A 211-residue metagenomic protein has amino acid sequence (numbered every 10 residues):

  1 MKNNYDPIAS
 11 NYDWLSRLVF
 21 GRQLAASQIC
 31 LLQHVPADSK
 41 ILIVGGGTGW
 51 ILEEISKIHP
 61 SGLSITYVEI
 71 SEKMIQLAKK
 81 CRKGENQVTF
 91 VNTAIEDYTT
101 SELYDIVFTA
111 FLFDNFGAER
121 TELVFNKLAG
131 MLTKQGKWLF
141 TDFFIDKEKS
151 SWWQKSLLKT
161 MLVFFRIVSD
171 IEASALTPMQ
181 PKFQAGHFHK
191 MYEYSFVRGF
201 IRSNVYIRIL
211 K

Functional and structural regions predicted by a protein language model:
M1-Q23: Class I SAM-dependent methyltransferase Rossmann-like catalytic core, especially the SAM/SAH-binding loop
G21-D38: Conserved alpha-helix/loop element of class I SAM-dependent methyltransferases that forms part of the SAM/SAH-binding
L42-D97: Class I SAM-dependent methyltransferase SAM/SAH-binding core
F108: A conserved beta-strand element that flanks and buttresses the S-adenosyl-L-methionine
F111-D114: Short catalytic micro-motifs in class I SAM-dependent methyltransferases
E122-K134: A short glycine-rich, Lys/Arg-flanked "PGG" loop and its adjoining helix->strand segment in the class I
T141-G186, E193-Y194: C-terminal alpha-helical "lid/dimerization" subdomain adjacent to the S-adenosyl-L-methionine
G186-F188, E193-K211: Core SAM-dependent methyltransferase catalytic element
